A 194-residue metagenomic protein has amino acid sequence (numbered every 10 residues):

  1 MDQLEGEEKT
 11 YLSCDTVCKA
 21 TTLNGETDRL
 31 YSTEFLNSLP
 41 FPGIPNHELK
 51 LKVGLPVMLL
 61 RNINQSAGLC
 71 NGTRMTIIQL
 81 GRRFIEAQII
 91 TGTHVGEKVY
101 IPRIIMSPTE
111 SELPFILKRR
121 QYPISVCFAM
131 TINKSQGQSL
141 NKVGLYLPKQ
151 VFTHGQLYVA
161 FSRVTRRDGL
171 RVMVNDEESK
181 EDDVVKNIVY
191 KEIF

Functional and structural regions predicted by a protein language model:
M1-F194: RecA-like helicase/translocase P-loop NTPase motor core
